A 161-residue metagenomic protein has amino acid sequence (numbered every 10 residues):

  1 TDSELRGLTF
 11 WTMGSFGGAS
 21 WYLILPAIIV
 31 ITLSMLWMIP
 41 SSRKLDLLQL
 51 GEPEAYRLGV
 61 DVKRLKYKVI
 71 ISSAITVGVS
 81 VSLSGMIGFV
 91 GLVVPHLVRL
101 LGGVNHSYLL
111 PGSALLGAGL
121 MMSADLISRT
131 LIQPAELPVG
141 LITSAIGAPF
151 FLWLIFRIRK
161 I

Functional and structural regions predicted by a protein language model:
T1-I161: Alpha-helical transmembrane segments in inner-membrane proteins
